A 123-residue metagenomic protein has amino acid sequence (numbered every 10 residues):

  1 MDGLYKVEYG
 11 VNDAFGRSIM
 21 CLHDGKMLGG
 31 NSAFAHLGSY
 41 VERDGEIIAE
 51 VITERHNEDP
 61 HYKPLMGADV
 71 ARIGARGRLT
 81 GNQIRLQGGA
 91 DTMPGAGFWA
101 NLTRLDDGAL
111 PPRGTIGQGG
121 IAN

Functional and structural regions predicted by a protein language model:
M1-D13, M27, L86-G88: Tryptophan-anchored aromatic micro-motifs
D2-L4, L37, E46, W99: Exposed beta-strand and adjacent loop surfaces of beta-rich binding modules that mediate intermolecular recognition
E8-G10, H23, E50-I52, R78-T80 (+2 more regions): A structural detector for beta-sheet-dominated domains
N12, G30-A35, I52-N57, G89-G95 (+1 more regions): Short, solvent-exposed aromatic-acidic interface loops
M20-N31: Short, flexible N-terminal segments of the mature chain
S32-Q83: Contiguous, well-ordered beta-strand patches that form the walls/edges of small beta-barrel/beta-sandwich domains
E42-D44, Q83-R85, A90-N123: Edge beta-strand at a domain terminus
